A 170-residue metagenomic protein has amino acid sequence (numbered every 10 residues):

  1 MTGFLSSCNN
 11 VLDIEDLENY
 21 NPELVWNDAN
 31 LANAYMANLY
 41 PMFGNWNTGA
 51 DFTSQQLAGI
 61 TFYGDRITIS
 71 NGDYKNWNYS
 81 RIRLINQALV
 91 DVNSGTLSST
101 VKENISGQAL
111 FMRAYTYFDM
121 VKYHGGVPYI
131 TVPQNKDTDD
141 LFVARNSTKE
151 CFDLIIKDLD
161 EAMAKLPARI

Functional and structural regions predicted by a protein language model:
M1-S6: Sec-dependent bacterial lipoprotein signal peptides
C8-G49: Membrane-proximal, proline-rich intrinsically disordered regions
E15, V121-V132: Short, well-structured active-site flanking segments
N21, N33, G44, T61-H124 (+2 more regions): Conserved, well-structured interaction surfaces
N47-D65: Short alpha-helical hairpin
T48, L97-S98, Y129-I130: Secondary-structure boundary/capping residues
P133-D137: Short edge-strand/loop segments of extracellular domains
